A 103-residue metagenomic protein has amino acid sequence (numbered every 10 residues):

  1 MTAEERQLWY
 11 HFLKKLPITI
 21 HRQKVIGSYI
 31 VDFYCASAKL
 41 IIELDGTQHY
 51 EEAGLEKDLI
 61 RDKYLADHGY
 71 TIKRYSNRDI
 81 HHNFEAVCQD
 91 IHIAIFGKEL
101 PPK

Functional and structural regions predicted by a protein language model:
M1-K103: Nucleic-acid endo/exonuclease domains
